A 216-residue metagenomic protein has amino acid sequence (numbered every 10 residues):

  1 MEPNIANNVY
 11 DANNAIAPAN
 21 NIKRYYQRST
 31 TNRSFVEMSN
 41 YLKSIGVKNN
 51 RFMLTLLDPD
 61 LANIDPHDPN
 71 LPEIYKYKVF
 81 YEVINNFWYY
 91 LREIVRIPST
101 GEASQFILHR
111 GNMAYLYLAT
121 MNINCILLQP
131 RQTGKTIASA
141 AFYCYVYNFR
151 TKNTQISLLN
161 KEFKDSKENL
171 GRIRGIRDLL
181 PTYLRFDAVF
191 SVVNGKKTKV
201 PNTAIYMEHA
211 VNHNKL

Functional and structural regions predicted by a protein language model:
E2-L216: Phosphate/NTP-binding elements of NTP-utilizing enzymes
